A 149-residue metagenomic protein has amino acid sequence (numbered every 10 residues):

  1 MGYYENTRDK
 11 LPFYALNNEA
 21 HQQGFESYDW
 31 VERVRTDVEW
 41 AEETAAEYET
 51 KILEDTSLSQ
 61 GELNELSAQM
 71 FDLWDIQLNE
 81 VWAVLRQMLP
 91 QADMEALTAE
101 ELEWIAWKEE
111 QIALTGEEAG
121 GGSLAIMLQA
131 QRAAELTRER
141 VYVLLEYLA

Functional and structural regions predicted by a protein language model:
M1-A149: N-terminal alpha-helical modules
